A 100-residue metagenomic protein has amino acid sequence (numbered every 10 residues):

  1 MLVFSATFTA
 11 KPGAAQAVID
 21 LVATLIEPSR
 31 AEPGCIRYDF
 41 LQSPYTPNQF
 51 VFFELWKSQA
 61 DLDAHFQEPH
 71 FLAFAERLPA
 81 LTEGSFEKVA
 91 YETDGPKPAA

Functional and structural regions predicted by a protein language model:
L2-F40: N-terminal first-folded block
L2-F8, D39-F66: Short, well-ordered beta-strand segments in beta-rich or mixed alpha/beta enzyme and ligand-binding folds
G13, P47, P69, A73 (+1 more regions): Short alpha-helical
D20, T24, P28-I36, L55-V89: An amphipathic, aromatic/His-enriched active-site/gating alpha helix that lines ligand/cofactor pockets
F40-Y45, E76-A100: Glycine-rich beta-strand-turn "strand-cap" elements at beta-sheet edges
